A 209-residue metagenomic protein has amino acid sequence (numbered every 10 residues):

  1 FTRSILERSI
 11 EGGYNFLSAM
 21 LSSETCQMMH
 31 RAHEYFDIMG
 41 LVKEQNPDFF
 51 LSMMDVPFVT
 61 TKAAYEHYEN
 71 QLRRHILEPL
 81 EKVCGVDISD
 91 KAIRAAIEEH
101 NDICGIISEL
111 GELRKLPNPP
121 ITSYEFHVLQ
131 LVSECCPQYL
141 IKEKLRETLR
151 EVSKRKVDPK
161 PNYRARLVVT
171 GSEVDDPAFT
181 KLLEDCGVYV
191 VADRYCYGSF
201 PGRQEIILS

Functional and structural regions predicted by a protein language model:
F1-D90, R194-Y197, P201-S209: Trp/Phe/Arg-rich N-terminal binding region typifying the photolyase-homology
E69, I76-G202: A charged, amphipathic alpha-helical module
